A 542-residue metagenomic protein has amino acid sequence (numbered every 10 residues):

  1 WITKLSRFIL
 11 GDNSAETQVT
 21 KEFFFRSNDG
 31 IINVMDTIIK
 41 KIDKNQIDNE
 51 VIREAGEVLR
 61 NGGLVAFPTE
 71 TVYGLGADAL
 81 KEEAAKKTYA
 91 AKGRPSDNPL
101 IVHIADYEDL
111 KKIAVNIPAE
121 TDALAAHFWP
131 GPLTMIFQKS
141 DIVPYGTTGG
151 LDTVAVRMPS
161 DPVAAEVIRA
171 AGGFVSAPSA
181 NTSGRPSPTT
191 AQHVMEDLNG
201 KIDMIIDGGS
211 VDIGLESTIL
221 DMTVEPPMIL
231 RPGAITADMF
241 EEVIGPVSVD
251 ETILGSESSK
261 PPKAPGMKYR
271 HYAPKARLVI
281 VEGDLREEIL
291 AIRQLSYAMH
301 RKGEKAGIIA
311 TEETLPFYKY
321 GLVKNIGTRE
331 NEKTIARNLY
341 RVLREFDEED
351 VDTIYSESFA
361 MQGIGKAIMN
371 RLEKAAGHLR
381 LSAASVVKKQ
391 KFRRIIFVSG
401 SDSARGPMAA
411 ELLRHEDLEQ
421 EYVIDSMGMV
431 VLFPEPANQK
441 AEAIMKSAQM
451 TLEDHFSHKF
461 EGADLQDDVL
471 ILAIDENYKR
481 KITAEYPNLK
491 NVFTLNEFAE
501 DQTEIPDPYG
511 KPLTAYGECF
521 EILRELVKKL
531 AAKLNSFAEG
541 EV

Functional and structural regions predicted by a protein language model:
R7-D12, S27-I31: Short, positively charged and aromatic/hydrophobic N-terminal segments
N28, M35-K389: Active-site-adjacent structural elements in enzyme catalytic cores
T88, L110-I113, V194, F240 (+6 more regions): Hydrophobic packing residues within well-ordered alpha-helices of enzyme cores
P95, E416-Y422, Y486-N488: Short helix-capping segments at alpha-helix termini
L290-M299, A310, S447-A448, L452-A463 (+2 more regions): S-adenosyl-L-methionine/SAH cofactor-binding core of RNA-modifying enzymes
K388-D467, A532-E541: Conserved active-site segments centered on acidic
L470, E476, R480-V542: Phosphate-binding/catalytic loops
